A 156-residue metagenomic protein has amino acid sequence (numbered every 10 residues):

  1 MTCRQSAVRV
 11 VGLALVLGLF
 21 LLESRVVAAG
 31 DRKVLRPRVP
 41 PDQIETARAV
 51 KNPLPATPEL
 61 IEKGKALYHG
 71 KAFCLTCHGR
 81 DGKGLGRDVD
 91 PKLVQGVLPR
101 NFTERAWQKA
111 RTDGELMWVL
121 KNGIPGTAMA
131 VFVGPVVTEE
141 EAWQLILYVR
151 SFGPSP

Functional and structural regions predicted by a protein language model:
T2-G12: Bacterial N-terminal signal peptides that target proteins for export
V11-L22: Bacterial N-terminal signal peptides
E23-A28: Sec/Tat signal peptide C-region and signal peptidase I cleavage site
A29-R36: Cleaved targeting-peptide boundary
R36-H69, P156: Electrostatic cytochrome c docking/interface patches
P58-R80, D88-P91: Sequence/structural segment immediately N-terminal to covalent heme-attachment motifs in c-type and related
H78, R150-G153: Protein kinase-like catalytic domain
L93-V133, V137-V149: Extracytoplasmic electron-transfer domains, predominantly the class I c-type cytochrome c fold
